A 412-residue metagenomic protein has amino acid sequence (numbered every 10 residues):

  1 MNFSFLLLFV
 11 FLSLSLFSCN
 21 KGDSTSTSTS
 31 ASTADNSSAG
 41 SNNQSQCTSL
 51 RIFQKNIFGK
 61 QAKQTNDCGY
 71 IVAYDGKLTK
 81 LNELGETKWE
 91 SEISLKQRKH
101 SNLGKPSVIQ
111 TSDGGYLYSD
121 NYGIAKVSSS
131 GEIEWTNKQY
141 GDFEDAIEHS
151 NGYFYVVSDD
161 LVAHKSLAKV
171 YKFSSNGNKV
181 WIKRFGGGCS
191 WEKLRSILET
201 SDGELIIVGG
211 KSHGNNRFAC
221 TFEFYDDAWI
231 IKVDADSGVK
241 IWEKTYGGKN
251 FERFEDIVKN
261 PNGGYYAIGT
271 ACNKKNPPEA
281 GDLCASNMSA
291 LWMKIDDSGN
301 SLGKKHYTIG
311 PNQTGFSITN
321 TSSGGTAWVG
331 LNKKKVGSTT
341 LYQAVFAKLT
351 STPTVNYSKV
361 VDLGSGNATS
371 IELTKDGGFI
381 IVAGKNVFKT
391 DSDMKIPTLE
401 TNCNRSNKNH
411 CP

Functional and structural regions predicted by a protein language model:
M1-L6: Bacterial N-terminal signal peptides that target proteins for export
L8-L12: Hydrophobic helical h-region of N-terminal Sec-dependent signal peptides in bacterial secretory/periplasmic proteins
S15-S18: C-terminal motif of bacterial Sec signal peptides marking the signal peptidase cleavage site
N20-G22: Bacterial signal peptide processing site
T25-A31: Compositionally biased, intrinsically disordered low-complexity segments enriched for polar/charged residues
A34-P412: A sequence-level/structural motif corresponding to short, flexible coil/turn segments enriched in small polar residues
